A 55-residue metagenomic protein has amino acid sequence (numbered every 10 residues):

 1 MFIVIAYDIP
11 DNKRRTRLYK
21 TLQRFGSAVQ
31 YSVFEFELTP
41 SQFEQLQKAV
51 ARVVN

Functional and structural regions predicted by a protein language model:
I3-V4, P10-N55: Basic nucleic-acid-binding interfaces
